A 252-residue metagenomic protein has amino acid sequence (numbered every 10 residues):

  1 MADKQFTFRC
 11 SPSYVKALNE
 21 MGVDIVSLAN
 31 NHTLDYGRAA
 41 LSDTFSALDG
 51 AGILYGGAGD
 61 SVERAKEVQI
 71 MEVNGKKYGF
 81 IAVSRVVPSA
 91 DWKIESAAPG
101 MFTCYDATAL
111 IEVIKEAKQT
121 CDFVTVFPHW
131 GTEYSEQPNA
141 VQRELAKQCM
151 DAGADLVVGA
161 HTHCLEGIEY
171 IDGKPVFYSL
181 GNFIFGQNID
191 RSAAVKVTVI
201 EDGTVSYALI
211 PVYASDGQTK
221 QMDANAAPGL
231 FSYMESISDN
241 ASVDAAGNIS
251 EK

Functional and structural regions predicted by a protein language model:
M1-K252: Acidic, metal/ion-coordinating pockets
